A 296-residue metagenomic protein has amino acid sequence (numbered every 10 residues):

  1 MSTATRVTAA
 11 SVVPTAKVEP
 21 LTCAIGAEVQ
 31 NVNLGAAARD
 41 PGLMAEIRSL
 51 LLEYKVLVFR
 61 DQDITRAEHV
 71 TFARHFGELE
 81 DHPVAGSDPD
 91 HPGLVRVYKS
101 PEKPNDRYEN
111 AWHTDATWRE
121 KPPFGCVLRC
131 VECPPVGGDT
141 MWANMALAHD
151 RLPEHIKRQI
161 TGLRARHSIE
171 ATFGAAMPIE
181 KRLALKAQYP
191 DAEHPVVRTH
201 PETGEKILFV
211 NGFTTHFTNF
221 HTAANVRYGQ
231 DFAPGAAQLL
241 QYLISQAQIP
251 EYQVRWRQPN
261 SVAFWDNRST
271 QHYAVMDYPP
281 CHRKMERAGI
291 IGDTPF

Functional and structural regions predicted by a protein language model:
S2-V262, N267-F296: Non-heme Fe(II) oxygenase catalytic core, chiefly the N-lobe of the double-stranded beta-helix
